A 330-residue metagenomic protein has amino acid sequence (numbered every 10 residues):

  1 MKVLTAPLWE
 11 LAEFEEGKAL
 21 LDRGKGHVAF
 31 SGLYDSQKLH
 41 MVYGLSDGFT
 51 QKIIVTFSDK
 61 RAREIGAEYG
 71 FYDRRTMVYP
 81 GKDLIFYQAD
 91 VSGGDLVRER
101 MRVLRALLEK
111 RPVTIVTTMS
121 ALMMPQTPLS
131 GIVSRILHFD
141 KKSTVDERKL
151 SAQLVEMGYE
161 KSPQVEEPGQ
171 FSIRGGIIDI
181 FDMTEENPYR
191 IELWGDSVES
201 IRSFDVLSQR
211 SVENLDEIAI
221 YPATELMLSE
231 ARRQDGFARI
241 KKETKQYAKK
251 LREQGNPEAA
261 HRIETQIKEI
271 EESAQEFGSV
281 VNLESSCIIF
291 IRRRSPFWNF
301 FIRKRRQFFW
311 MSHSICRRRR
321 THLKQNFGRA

Functional and structural regions predicted by a protein language model:
M1-A330: ASCE RecA-like P-loop NTPase motor cores that couple ATP hydrolysis to mechanical translocation on nucleic acids
